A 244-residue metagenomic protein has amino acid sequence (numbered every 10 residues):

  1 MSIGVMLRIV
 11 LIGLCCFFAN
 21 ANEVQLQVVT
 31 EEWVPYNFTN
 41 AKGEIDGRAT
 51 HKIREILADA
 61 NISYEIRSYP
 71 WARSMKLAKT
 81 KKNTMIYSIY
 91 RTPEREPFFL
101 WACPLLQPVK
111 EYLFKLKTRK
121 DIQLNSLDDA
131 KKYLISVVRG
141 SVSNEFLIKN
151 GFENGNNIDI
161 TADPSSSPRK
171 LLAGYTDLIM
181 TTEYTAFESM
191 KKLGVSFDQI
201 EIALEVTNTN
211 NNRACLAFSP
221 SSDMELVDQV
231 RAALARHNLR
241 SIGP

Functional and structural regions predicted by a protein language model:
S2-I12: Sec-dependent signal peptide recognition, specifically the positively charged N-region followed immediately by
V24-T39, D46, S126-S143: Short loop->beta-strand "edge-of-pocket" segments that line small-molecule binding or catalytic clefts across diverse
T30-E32, P108-E111, V195-R231: Periplasmic-binding protein-like
G47, H51-D59, R119, Y133 (+2 more regions): Extended ligand-binding regions for polar small-molecule ligands
H51-I62, D128-K131, G140-A162, M190-F197: Ligand-binding cleft/hinge of the Venus flytrap
R54, I66-D129, A203-T209: Acidic, polar ligand-binding/catalytic clefts
S63-P70, G155-K170, L204: Short beta-strand-to-loop elements that line the ligand-binding cleft of bilobed periplasmic-binding protein-like
A72-T84, S165-E188, K192: Short helices/loops that flank or line small-molecule/ion binding pockets
